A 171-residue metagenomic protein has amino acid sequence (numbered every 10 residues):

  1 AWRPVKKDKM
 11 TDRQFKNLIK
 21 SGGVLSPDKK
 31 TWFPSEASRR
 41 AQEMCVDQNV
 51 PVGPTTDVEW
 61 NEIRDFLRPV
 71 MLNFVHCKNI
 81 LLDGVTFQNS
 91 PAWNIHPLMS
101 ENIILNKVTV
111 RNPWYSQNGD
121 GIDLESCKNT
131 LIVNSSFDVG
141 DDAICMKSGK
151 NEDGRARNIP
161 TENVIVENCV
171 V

Functional and structural regions predicted by a protein language model:
A1-V171: Extracellular/periplasmic carbohydrate-active domains that bind, remodel, or depolymerize complex polysaccharides
